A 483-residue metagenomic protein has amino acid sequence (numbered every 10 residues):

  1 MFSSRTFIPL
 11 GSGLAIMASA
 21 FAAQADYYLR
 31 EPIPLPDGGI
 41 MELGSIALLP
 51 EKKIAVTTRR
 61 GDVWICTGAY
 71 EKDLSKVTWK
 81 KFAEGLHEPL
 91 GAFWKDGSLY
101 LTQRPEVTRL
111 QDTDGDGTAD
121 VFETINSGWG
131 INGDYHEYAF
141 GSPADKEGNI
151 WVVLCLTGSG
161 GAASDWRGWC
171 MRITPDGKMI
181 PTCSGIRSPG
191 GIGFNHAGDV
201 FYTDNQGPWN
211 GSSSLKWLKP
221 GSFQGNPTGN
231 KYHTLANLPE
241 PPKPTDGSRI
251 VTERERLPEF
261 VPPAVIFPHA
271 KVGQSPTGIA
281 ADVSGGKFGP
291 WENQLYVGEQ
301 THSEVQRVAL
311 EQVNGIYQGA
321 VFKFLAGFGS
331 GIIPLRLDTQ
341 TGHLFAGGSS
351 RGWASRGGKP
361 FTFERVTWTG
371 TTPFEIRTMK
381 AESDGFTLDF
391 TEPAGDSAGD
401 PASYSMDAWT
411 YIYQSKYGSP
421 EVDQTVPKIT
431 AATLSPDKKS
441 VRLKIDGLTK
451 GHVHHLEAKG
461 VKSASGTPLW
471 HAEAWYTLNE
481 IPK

Functional and structural regions predicted by a protein language model:
M1-T6: N-terminal secretory signal peptides that target proteins for export/translocation
P9-S19: Bacterial N-terminal signal peptides
A23-P373, M379-G385, D396: Beta-propeller domains with acidic blade repeats across secreted/periplasmic ectodomains and cytosolic WD/CNH propellers
P34, K81, D389, S405 (+3 more regions): Generic structural detector for well-ordered beta-strands
V251-E259, G418, E457, P468 (+1 more regions): A structural signal for the main folded, soluble domain(s) of proteins
T369-T378, G395, Y411-I412, E421 (+2 more regions): Acidic, Ser/Thr/Gly/Pro-rich low-complexity segments and short DxT(G/T)-type signature motifs
D384-A408, P436-H471: Extracytoplasmic/surface-exposed domains of secreted proteins that mediate cell-envelope carbohydrate/peptidoglycan
D400-D437: Intrinsically disordered, low-complexity Ser/Thr/Gly-rich stretches
